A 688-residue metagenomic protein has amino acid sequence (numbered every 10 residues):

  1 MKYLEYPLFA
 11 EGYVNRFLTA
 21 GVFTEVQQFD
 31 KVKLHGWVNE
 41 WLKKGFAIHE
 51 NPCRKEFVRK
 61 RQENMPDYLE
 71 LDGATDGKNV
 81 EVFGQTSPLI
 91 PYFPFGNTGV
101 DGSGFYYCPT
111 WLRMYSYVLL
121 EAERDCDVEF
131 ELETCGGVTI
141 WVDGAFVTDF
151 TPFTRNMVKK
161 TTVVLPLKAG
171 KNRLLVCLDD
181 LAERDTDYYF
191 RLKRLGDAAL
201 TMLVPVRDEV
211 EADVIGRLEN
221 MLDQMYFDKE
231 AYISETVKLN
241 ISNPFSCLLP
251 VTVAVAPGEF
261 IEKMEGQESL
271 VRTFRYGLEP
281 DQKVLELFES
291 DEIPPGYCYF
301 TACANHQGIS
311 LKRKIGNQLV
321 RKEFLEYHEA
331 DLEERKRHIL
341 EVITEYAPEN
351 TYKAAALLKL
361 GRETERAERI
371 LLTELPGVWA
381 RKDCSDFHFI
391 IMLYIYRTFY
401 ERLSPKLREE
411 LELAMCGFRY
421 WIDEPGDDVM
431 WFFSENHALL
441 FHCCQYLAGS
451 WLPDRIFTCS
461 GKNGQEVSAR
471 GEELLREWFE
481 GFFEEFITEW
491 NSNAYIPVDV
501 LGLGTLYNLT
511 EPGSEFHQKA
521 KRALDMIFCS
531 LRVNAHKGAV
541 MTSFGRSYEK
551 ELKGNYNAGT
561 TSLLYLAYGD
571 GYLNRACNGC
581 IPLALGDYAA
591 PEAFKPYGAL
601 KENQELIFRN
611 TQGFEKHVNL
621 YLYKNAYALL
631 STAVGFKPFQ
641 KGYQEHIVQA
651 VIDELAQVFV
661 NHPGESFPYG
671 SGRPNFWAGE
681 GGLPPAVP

Functional and structural regions predicted by a protein language model:
M1-F93, C177-R217: Accessory carbohydrate-binding/adhesion or oligomerization-edge regions at the termini of glycan-active proteins
S103-R113, T151-R155: Extracellular beta-rich ligand/substrate-recognition surface
T110-L112, S116-V128, V164-A169, F227-A231 (+3 more regions): Extracellular and analogous surface-interaction loops
A122, D127-W141, L174: Aromatic-lined ligand-binding clefts that engage carbohydrates, nucleic acids, or primary amines
T139-R191: Beta-strand-rich ligand-recognition modules
D213-N436, E466, R470-L474, D570-P688: Ser/Thr/Asn(+Pro)-rich, low-complexity disordered segments
F432-G481, E485: Active-site cradle of extracellular carbohydrate-active enzymes
G504, S514-L583: Extended amphipathic alpha-helical segments with heptad-repeat/coiled-coil character used for oligomerization, fusion
